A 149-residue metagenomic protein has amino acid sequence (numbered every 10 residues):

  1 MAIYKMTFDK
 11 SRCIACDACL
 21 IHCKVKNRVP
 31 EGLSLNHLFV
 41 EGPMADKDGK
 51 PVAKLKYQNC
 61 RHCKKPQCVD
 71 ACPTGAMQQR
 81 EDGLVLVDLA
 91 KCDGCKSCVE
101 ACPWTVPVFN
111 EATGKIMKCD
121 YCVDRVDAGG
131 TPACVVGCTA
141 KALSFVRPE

Functional and structural regions predicted by a protein language model:
M1-E149: Non-ligating segments of multi-cofactor redox enzymes
